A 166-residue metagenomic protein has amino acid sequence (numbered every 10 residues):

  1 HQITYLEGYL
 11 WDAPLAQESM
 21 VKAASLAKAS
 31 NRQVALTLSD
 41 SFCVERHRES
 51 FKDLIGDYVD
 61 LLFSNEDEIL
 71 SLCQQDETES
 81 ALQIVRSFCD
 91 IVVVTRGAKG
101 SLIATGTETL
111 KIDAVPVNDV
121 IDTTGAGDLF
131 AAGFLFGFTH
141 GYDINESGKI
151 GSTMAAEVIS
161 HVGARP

Functional and structural regions predicted by a protein language model:
Q2-I3, A131: Short SAM/SAH-binding signature in class I
I3-Q83, K99-S101: Conserved beta-alpha-beta core of the PfkB/ribokinase-like small-molecule kinase fold
S25-A29, E49, Q74-P166: Conserved phosphate-binding/catalytic region of the ribokinase-like
